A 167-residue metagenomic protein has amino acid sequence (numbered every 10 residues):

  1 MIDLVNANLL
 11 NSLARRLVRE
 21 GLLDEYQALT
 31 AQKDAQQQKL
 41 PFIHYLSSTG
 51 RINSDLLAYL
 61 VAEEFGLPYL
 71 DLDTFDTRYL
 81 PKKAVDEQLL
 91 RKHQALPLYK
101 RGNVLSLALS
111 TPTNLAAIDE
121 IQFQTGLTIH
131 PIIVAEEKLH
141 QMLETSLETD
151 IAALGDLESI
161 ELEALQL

Functional and structural regions predicted by a protein language model:
M1-L167: N-terminal, intrinsically disordered, highly charged
